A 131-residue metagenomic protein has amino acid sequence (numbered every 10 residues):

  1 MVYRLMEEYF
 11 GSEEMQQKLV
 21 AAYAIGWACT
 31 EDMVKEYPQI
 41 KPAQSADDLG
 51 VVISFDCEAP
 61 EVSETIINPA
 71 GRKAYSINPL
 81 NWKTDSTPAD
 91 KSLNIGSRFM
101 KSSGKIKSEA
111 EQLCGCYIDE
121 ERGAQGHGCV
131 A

Functional and structural regions predicted by a protein language model:
M1-R4: Glycine-rich nucleophile elbow surrounding the catalytic serine of serine-hydrolase chemistry
E7-V130: Surface cap/lid and interfacial helix-loop subdomains adjacent to catalytic sites that gate substrate access
